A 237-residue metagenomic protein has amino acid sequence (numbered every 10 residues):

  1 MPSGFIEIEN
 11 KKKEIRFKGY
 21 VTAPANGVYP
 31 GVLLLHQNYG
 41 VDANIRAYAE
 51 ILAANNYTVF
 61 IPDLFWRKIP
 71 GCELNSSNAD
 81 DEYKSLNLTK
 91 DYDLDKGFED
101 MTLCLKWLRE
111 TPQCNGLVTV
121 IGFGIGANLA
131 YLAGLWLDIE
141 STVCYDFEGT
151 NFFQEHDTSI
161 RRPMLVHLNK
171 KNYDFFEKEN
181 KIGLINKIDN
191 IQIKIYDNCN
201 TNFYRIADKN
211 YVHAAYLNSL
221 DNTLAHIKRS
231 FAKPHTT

Functional and structural regions predicted by a protein language model:
M1-T237: N-terminal cap/leader regions of alpha/beta-hydrolase-fold enzymes, predominantly small-molecule hydrolases
